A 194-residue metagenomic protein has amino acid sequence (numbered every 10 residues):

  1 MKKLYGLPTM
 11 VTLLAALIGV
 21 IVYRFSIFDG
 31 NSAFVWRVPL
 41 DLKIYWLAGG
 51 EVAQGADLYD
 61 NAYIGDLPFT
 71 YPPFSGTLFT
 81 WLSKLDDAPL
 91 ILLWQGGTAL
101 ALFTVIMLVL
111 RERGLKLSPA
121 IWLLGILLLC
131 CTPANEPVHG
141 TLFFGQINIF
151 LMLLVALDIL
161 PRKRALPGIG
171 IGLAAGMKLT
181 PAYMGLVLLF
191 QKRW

Functional and structural regions predicted by a protein language model:
K2-L117, P137: TM-lumen/periplasm interface segments of multi-pass membrane proteins, especially the first transmembrane helix
L85, R162, L173-K178, L189-F190: Transmembrane helix irregularities
D87-P89, K116-L123, K163-P167, R193-W194: Membrane-helix interface segments
I106-V138, L142-F144: Transmembrane and membrane-interface helices of multi-pass, inner-membrane envelope-modifying transferases
I149-F150, L179-P181: Transmembrane helix boundary and interhelical junction motifs in multipass membrane proteins
I149-R164: Specific aromatic-rich, kink-prone transmembrane helix
A182-W194: Perimembrane helix-loop-helix junctions
